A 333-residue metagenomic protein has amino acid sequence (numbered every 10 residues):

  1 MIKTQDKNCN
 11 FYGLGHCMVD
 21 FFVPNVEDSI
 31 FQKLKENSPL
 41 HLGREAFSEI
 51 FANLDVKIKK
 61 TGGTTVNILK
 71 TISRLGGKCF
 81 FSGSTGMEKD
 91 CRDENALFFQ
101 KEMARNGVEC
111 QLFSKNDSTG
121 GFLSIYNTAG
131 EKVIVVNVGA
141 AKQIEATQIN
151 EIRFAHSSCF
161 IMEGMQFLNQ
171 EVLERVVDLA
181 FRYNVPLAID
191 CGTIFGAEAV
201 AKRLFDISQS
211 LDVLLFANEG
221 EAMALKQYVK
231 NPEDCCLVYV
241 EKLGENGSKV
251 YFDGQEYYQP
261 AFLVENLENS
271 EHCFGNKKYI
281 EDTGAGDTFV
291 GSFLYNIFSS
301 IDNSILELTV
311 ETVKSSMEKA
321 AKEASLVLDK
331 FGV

Functional and structural regions predicted by a protein language model:
M1-S82, H272-G275: Glycine-rich phosphate/adenosyl-contacting loop at the front of the ribokinase-like
M1-Y12, C17, I30, Q227-V333: Conserved phosphate-binding/catalytic region of the ribokinase-like
L14-H16, S84-M87, K115, T128 (+2 more regions): Cofactor-binding loop segments of dinucleotide-utilizing enzymes, especially the Rossmann-like FAD- and NAD(P)+-binding
H41-G121, F298, L326: Substrate-binding N-lobe of the ribokinase-like
I72, N218, G286: Short, conserved phosphate/pyrophosphate- and ester-handling motifs at nucleotide-, phospho-/glycolipid
F81, F113-K115, S124-Q170: Conserved phosphate-binding/catalytic loop of the ribokinase/pfkB sugar-kinase fold
G121-I125, V133, G247-Y251: Short beta-strand scaffold segments in enzyme catalytic cores
C159-N231, L237, E245-S248, D253: Conserved beta-alpha-beta core of the PfkB/ribokinase-like small-molecule kinase fold
